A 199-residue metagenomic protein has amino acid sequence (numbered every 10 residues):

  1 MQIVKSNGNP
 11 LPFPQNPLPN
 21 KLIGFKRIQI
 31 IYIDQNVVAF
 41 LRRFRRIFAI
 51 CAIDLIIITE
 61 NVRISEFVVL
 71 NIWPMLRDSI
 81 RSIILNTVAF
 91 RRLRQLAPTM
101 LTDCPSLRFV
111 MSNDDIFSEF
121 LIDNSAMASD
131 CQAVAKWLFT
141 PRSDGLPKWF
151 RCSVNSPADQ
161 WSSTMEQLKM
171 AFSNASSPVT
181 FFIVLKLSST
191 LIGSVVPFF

Functional and structural regions predicted by a protein language model:
M1-F199: The conserved beta-strand core of Leucine-Rich Repeat
